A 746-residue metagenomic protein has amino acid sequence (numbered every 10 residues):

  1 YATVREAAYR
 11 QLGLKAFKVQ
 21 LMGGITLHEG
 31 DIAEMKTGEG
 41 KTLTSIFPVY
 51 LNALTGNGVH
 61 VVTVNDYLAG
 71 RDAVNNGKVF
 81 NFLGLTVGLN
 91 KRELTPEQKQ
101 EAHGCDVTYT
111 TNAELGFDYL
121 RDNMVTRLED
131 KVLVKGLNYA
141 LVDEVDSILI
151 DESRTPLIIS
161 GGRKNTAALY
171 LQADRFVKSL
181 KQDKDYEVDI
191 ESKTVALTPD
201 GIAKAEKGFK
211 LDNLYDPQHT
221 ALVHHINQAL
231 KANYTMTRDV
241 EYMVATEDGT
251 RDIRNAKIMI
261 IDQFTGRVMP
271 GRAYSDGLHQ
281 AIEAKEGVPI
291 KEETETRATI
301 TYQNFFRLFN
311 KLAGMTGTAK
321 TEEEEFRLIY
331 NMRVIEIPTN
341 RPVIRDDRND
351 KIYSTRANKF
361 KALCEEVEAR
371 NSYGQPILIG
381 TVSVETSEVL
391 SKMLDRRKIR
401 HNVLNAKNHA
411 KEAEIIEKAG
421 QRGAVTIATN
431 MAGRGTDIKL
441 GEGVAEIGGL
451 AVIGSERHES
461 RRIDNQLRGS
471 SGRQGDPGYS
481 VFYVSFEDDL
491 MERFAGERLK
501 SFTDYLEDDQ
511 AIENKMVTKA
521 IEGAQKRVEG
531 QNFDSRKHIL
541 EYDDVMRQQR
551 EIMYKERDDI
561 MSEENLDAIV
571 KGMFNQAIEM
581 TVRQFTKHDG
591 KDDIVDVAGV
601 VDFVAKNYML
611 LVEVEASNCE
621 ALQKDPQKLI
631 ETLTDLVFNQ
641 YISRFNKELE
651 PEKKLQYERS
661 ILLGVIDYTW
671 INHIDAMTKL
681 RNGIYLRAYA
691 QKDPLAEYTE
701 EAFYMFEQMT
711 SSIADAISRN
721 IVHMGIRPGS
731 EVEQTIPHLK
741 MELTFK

Functional and structural regions predicted by a protein language model:
Y1-L506, Y554-K555, G572, Q576: Conserved P-loop NTPase motor core
Y242-T246, A256-M259, R267-R272, Q474-G475 (+2 more regions): Extended, charged helical/alpha-beta scaffold domains that provide interaction surfaces
